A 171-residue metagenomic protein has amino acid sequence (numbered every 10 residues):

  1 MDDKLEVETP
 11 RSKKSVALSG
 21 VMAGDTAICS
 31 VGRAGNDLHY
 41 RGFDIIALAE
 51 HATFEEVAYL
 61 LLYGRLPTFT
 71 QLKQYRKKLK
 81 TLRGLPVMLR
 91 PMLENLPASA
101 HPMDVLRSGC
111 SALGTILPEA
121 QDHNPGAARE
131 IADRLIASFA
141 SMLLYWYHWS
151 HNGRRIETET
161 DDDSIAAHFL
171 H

Functional and structural regions predicted by a protein language model:
D2-H171: Hydrophobic alpha-helical bundle cores within soluble ligand-binding/oligomerization subdomains
